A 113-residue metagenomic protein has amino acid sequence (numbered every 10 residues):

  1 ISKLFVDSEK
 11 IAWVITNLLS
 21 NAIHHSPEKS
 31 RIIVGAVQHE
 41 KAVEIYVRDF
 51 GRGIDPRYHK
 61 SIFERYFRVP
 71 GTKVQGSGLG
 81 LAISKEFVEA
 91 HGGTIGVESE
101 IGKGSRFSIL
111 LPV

Functional and structural regions predicted by a protein language model:
K3-V6: Conserved micro-motifs of the catalytic ATP-binding
A22-I23: Short helix-loop "hinge" at the ATP-lid/N-box region of the Bergerat-fold HATPase_c
K29-K41: Short beta-strand/loop element within the Bergerat-fold HATPase_c
D49: Acidic ATP/Mg2+-coordinating residue in the GHKL
G53-S61: Short helix N-cap motif at coil->helix boundaries in the Bergerat
G80, S84: Short alpha-helical Gxxx[C/S/T] motif in the catalytic ATP-binding
